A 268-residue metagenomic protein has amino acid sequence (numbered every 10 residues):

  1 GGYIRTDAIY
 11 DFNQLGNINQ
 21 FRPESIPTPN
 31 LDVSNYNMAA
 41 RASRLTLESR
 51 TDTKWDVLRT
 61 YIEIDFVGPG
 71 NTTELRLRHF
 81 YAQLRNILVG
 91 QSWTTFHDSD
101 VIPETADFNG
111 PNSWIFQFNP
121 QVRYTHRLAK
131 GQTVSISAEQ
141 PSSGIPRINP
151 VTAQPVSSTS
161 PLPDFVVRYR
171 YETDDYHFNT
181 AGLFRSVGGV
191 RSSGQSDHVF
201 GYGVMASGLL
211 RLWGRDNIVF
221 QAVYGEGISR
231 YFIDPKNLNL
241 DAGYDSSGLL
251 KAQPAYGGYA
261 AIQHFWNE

Functional and structural regions predicted by a protein language model:
G1-Q20, T28-I145, P161-L162, V166-H177 (+2 more regions): Outer membrane beta-barrel
E24-T28, S99-A106, P146-P150, A181-G188 (+1 more regions): Flexible, solvent-exposed coil segments and beta strand-coil junctions, predominantly the extracellular/periplasmic
S34-N37, N71-E74, G110-F116, P155-P161 (+4 more regions): Replace "Gram-negative outer membrane beta-barrel proteins" with "bacterial and organellar outer membrane beta-barrel
N119-R170, K236-E268: Long hydrophobic alpha-helices with heptad-repeat/coiled-coil character
E172-E268: Detector for outer-membrane/organellar transmembrane beta-barrel domains, recognizing the amphipathic beta-strand
